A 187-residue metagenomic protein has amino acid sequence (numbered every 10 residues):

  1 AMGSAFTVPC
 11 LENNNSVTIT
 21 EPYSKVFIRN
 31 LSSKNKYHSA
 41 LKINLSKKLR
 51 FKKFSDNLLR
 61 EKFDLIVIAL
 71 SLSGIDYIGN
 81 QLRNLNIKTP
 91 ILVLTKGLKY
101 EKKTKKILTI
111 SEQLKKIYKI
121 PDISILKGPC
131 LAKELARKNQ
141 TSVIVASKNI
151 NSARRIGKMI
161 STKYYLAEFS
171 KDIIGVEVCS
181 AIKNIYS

Functional and structural regions predicted by a protein language model:
A1-N44, L49-K53, E101: NAD(P)+-binding Rossmann beta1-loop-alpha1 motif at the extreme N-terminus of oxidoreductases
A1-S4, L98, P129, V176 (+1 more regions): Gly/Ser/Thr-rich helix-start
A5, V26, S73, K105 (+4 more regions): Conserved active-site and cofactor/substrate-binding residues in soluble primary-metabolism enzymes
P22, K96, K148: Cofactor-binding loop segments of dinucleotide-utilizing enzymes, especially the Rossmann-like FAD- and NAD(P)+-binding
L45, K52, D56, R60-K138 (+1 more regions): Rossmann-like NAD(P)(H) cofactor-binding subdomain of soluble oxidoreductases
K116-D122, Q140-S187: Internal alpha-helical scaffold of NAD(P)-dependent oxidoreductase catalytic cores
